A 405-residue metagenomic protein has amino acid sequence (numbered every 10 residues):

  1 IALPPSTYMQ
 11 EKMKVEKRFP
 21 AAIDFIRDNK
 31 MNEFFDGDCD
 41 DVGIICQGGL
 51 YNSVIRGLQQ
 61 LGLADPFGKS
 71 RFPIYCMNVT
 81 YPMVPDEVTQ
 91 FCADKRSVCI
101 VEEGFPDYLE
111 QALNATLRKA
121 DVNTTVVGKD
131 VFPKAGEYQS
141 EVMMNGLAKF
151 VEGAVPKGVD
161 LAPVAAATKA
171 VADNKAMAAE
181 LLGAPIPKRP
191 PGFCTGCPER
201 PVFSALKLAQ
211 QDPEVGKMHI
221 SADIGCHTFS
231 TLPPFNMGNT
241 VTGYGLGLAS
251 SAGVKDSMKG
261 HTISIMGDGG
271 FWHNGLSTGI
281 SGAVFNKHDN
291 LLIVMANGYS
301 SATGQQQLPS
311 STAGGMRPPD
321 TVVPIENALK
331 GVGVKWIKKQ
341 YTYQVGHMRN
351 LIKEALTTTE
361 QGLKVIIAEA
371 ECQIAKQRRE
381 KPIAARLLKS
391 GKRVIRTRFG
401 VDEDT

Functional and structural regions predicted by a protein language model:
I1-E199, N350-E360, E369-T405: Flexible, low-complexity linker and terminal segments
K12-N32, Q47-L50, G68, A222-K259 (+1 more regions): Extended redox/cofactor-interaction regions of prokaryotic respiratory oxidoreductases
D38-V42, G68-F72, D94-R96, D121-N123 (+9 more regions): Short coil/turn connectors at secondary-structure junctions
C46, C76, I100-E102, V126-G128 (+5 more regions): General beta-strand structural signal in soluble alpha/beta enzymes
T168-G247: Active-site diphosphate/adenylate-binding microenvironment
F229-V365, Q373-R379: Thiamine diphosphate
